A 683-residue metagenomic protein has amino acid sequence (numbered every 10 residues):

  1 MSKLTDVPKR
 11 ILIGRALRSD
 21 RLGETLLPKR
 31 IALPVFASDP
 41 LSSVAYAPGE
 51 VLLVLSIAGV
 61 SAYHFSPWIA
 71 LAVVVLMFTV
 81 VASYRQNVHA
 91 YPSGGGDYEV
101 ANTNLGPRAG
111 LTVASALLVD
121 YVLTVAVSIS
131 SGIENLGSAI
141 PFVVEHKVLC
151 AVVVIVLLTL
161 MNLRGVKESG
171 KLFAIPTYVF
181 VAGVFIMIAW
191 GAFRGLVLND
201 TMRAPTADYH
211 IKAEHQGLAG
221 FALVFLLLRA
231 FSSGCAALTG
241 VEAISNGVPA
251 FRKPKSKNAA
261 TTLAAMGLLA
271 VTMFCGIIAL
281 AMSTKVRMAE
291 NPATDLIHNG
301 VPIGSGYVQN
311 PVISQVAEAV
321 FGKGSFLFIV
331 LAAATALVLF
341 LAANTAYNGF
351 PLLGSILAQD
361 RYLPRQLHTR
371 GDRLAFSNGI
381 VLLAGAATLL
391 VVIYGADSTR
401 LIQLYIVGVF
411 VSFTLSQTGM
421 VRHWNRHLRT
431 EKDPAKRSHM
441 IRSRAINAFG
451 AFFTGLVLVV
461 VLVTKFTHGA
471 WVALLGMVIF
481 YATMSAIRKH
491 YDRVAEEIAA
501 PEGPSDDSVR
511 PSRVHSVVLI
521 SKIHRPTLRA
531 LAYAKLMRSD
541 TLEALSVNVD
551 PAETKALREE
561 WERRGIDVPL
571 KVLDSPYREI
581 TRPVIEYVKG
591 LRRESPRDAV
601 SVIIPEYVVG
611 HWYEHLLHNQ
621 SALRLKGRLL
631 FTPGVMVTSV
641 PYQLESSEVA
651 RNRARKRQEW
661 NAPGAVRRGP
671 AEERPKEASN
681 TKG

Functional and structural regions predicted by a protein language model:
M1-D20, Y491-G683: Cytosolic C-terminal regulatory domains/tails of membrane transporters and channels
M1-P48, L53-A58, A82, S93 (+4 more regions): Membrane-interface "cap" regions at the ends of multi-pass membrane proteins
V51-N102, P107-A114, V127-V154, L269-A270: Extracellular loop-to-transmembrane helix junctions
P107-G110, K147-V152, A250-M273, S355-V392 (+1 more regions): Loop-to-transmembrane helix boundary motifs in multi-pass membrane proteins
Y178, F185-T239, T464, H468 (+1 more regions): Helix-loop-helix junctions that connect adjacent transmembrane segments in multi-pass membrane transporters
F180-I211, I278-R287, T414-E431, A486-A495: Hydrophobic alpha-helical segments and their helix-loop junctions in multi-pass secondary transporters
G191-M202, L263-S314: Extracellular/periplasmic helix-exit of transmembrane alpha-helices
Q366-N378, F413-L458, V463-F466, E497 (+1 more regions): C-terminal membrane-solvent junction of multi-pass transporters and transport-like membrane proteins
